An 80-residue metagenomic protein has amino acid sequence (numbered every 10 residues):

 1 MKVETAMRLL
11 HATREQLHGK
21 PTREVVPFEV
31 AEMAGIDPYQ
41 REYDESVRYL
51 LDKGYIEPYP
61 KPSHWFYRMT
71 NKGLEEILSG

Functional and structural regions predicted by a protein language model:
M1-P21: Short alpha-helical segments that sit at the start of domains
M1-T5, E42, W65: N-terminal positioning helix adjacent to the helix-turn-helix/winged-helix DNA-binding module
G19-A34: Short acidic, hydrophobic short linear motifs in intrinsically disordered regions
V25, E42-E45, R68: Alpha-helix N-cap and coil->helix boundary residues
I36-D52: Short amphipathic alpha-helical interaction segments
L51-K61: A short, conserved structural fragment
S63-M69: Minor-groove-contacting beta-hairpin "wing" of winged helix-turn-helix DNA-binding domains
N71-G80: Short, amphipathic alpha-helical interaction segments positioned at domain boundaries
